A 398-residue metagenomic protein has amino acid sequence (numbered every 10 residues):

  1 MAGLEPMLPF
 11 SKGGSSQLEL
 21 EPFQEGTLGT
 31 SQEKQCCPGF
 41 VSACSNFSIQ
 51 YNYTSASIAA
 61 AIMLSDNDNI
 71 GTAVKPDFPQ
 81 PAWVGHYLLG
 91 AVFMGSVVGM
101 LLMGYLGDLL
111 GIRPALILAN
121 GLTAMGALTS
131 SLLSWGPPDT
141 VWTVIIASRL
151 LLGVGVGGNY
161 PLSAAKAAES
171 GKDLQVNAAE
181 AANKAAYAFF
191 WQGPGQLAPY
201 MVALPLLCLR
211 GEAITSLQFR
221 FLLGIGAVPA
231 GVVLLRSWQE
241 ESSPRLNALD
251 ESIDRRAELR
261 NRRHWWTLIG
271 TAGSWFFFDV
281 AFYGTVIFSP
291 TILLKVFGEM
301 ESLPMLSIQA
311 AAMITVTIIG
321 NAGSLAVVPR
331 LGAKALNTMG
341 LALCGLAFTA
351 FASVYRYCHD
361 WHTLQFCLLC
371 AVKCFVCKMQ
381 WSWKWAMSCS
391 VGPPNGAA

Functional and structural regions predicted by a protein language model:
A2-A398: Transmembrane-helix signature of 12-pass secondary carriers
